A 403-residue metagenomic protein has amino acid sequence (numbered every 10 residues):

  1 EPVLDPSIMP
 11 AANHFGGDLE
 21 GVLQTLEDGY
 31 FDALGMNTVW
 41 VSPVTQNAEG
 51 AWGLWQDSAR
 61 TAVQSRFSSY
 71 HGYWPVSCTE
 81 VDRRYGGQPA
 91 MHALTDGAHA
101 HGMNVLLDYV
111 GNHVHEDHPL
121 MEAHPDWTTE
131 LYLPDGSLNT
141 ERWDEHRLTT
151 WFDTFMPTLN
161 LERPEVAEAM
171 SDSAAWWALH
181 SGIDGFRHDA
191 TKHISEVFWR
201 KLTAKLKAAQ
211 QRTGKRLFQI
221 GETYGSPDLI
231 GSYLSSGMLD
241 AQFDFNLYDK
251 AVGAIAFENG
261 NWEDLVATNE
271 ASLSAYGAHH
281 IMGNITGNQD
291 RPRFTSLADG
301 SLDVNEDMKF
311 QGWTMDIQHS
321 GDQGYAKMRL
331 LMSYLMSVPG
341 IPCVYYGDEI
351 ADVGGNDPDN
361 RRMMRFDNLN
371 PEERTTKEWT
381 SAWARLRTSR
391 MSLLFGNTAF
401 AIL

Functional and structural regions predicted by a protein language model:
E1, S7-F15, L19-N37, Q46 (+3 more regions): Carbohydrate-interacting/catalytic domains
E1, V39-V41, V105-L107, F186 (+4 more regions): Hydrophobic faces of well-ordered beta-strands that scaffold small-molecule active sites in alpha/beta enzyme cores
E1-S181, K201-R212, D228-I230: Substrate-binding/active-site clefts of carbohydrate-active enzymes
L4, I8-A11, T79-E80, D307-S320 (+1 more regions): Short, basic, glycine/proline-bearing loop/turn elements
C78, L120-M121, W127, L159 (+4 more regions): Short clusters of hydrophobic/aromatic residues that line enzyme substrate/ligand-binding pockets
G86, M328-L330: Outer-membrane beta-barrel transmembrane strands
H113, D172-A175, L179-I285, Y334-S337 (+1 more regions): Active-site-proximal helices and loops of the catalytic beta/alpha 8
D189, A278-G321, D359: Active-site clefts of carbohydrate-active enzymes
